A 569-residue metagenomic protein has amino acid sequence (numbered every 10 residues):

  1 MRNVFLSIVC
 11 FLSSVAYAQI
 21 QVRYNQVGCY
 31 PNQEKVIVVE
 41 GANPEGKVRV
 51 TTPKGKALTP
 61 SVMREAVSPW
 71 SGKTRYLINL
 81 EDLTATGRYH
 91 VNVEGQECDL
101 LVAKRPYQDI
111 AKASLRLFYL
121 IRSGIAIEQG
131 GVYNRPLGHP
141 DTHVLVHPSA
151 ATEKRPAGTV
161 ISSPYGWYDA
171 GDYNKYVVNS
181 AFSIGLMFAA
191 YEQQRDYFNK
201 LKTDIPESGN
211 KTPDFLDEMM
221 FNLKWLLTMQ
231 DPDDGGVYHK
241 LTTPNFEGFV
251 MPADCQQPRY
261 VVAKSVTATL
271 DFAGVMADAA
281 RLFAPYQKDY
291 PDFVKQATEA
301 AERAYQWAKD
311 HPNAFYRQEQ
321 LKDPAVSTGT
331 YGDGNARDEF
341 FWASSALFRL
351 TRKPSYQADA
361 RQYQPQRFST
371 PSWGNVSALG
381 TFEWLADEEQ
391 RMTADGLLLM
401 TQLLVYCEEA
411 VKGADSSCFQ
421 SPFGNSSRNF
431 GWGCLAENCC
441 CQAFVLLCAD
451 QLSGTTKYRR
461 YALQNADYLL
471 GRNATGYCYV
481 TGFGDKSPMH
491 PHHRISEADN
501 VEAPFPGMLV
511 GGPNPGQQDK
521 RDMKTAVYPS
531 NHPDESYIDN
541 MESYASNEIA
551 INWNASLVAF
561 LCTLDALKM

Functional and structural regions predicted by a protein language model:
M1-Q19: Bacterial Sec-dependent N-terminal signal peptides
Q19-V27: Short, compositionally biased P/S/T/A/G/V-rich stretches that sit at domain boundaries
Q26-G95, K104, I121-A181, G185 (+6 more regions): Aromatic (Trp/Tyr) and acidic
E207, K211, F293: Acidic, glycine-anchored loop motifs typical of Ca2+
D214-D234: Carboxylate/His-rich catalytic cores and anion/metal-binding grooves
Q230-H239, P312-Q318, R352-S355, K412-D415: Proline-centered turn/helix-capping motifs that create local helix->coil transitions or kinks
A277-Y331, S345, L385, E389-R391: C-terminal transactivation domains of fungal Zn(2)-Cys(6)
Q364-T370: Solenoid-like repeat scaffolds
